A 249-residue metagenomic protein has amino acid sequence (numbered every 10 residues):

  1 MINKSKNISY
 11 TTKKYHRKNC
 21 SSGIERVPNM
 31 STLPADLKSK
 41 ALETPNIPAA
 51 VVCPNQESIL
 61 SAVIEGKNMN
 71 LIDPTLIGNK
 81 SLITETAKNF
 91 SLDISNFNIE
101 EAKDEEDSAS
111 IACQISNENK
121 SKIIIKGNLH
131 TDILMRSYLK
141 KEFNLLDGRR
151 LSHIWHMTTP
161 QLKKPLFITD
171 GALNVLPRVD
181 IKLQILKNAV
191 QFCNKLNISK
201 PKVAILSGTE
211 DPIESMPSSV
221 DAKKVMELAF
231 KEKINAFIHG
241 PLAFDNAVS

Functional and structural regions predicted by a protein language model:
N3, Y10-T75, N79-S249: Anion-binding alpha/beta catalytic cores of soluble intermediary-metabolism enzymes, centered on
